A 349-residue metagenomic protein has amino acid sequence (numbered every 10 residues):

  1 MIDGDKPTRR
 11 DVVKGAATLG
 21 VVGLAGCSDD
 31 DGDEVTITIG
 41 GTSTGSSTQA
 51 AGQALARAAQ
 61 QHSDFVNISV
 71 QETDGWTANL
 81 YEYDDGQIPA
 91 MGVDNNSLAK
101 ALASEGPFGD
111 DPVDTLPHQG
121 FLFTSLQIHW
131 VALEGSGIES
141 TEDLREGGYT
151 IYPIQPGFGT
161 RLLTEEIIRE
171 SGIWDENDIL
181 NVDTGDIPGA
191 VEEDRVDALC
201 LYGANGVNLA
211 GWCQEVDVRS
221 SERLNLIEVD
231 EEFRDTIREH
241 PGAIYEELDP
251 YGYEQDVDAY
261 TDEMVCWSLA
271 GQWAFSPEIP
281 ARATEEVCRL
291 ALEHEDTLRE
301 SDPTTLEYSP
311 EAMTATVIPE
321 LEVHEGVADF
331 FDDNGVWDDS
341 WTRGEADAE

Functional and structural regions predicted by a protein language model:
M1-E349: Hydrophobic alpha-helical segments
